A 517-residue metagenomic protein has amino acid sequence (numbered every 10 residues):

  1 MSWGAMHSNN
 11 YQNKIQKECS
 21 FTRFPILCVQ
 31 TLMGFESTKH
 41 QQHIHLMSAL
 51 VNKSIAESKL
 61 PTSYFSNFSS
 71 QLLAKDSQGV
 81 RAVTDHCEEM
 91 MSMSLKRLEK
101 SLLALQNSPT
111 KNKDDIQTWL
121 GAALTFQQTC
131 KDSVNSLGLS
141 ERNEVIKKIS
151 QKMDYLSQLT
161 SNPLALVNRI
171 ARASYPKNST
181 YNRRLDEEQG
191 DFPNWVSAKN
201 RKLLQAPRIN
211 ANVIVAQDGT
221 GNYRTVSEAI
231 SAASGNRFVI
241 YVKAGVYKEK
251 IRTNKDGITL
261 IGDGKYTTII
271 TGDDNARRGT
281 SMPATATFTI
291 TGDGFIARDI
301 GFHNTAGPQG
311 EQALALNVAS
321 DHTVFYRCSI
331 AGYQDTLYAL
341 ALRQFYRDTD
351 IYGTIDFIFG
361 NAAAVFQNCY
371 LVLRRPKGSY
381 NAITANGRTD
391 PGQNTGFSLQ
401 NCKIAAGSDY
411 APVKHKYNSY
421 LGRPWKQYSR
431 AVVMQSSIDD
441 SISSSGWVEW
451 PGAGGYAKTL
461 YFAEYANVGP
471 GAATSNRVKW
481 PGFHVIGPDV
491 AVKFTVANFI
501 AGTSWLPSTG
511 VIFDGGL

Functional and structural regions predicted by a protein language model:
M1-L72, S197-T220, R224-I240, K250 (+1 more regions): Signal-peptide-cleavage-adjacent N-terminal segments of secreted and extracellular proteins
A5, S108-T110, Y338: Membrane-lumen (extracellular) interface motif
Q12, P25, S58, T84 (+10 more regions): Generic preference for well-ordered alpha-helical elements
C19, C28, H86-C87, M91-S94 (+4 more regions): Functionally engaged cysteine thiol sites
F24-L27, T31, E57-Y64, M90-K100 (+7 more regions): Amphipathic, well-ordered alpha-helical segments in soluble domains
H40-Q127: Extended, amphipathic alpha-helical segments that serve as helical scaffolds
I44, S136-Y155, T160-L517: Sequence-level preference for short, compositionally simple segments enriched in small aliphatic or small polar residues
R81, E99-L102, Q106-S161, N168: Amphipathic alpha-helical hairpins/coiled-coils and adjacent low-complexity
